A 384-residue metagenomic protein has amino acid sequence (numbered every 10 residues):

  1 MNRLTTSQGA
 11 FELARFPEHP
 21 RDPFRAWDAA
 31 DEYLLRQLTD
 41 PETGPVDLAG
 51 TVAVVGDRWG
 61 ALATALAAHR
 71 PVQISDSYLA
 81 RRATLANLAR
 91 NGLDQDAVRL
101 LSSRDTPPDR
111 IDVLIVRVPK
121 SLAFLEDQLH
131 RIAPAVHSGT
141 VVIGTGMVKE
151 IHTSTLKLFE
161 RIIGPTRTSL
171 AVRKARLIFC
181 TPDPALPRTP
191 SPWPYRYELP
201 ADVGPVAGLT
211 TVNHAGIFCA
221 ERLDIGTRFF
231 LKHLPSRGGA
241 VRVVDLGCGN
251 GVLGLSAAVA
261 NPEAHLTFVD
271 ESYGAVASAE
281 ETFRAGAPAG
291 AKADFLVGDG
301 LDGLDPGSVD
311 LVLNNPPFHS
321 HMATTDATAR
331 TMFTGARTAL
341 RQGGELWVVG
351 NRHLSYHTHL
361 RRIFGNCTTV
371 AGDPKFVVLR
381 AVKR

Functional and structural regions predicted by a protein language model:
M1-T5, K120-G204: N-terminal auxiliary segments of SAM/dcSAM-dependent transferases
P17-D28, Y33-P41, A171-A240: SAM-dependent Rossmann-like transferase core, predominantly class I methyltransferases with a strong bias toward
A30-A97, I225-N314: Conserved SAM/SAH cofactor-binding pocket of Class I
S75-L79, M147, D270-A275, T328 (+2 more regions): Short beta->alpha hinge that forms the Motif I/post-I loop of the SAM-binding pocket
D112-A123, L246-G254, V309-M322: Conserved proline-anchored active-site loop of SAM-dependent methyltransferases that bridges a beta-strand
E126-S138, A329-Q342: A short glycine-rich, Lys/Arg-flanked "PGG" loop and its adjoining helix->strand segment in the class I
P165-R173, V212-H214, N366-P374: Conserved S-adenosyl-L-methionine
W347-R384: C-terminal catalytic and target-recognition region of SAM-dependent MTase-like enzymes, primarily methyltransferases
